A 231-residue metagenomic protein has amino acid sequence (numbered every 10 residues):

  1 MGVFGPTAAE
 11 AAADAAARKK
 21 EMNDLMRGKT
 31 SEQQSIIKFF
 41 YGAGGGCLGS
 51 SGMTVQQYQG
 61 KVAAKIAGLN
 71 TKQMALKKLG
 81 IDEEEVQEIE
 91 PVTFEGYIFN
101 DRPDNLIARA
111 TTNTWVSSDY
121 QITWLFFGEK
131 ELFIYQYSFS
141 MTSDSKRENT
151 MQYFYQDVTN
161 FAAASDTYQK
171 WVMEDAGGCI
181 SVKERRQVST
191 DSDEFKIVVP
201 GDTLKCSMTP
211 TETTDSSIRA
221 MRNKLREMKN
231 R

Functional and structural regions predicted by a protein language model:
G2-T7: Basic, amphipathic N-terminal segments
A8, A12, S192, K196-R231: Terminal and domain-flanking low-complexity segments
A12-L125: Anionic N-terminal interaction surfaces
V92-E95, N100, F133, F161-A164 (+3 more regions): A generic structural micro-environment signature that highlights single residues at secondary-structure boundaries
F94, Y153, V158-N160, I197 (+1 more regions): Generic structural hydrophobic/aromatic packing signal, biased to beta-strands
A110-I122, F126-I180: Phosphoinositide-binding peripheral membrane targeting modules
Q169-C206: Short, surface-exposed polybasic-and-hydrophobic patches located at secondary-structure transitions
